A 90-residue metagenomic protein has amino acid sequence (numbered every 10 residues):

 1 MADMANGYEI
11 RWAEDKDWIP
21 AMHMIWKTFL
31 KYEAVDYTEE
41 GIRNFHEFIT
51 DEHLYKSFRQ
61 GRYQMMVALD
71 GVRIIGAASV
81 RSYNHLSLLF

Functional and structural regions predicted by a protein language model:
M1-I19: Conserved N-terminal entry element of GNAT/NAT acetyltransferase domains
A2, Y55-F58, A77-A78: Short secondary-structure boundary/capping segments
A21, I25: Hydrophobic "lid"/C-terminal helical patch of Rossmann-like NAD(P)-dependent dehydrogenase/epimerase domains
W26-H53: Conserved GNAT-fold acetyl-CoA-binding loop/helix
I49-M66: A short helix-loop-beta-strand connector motif used in the catalytic cores of GNAT acetyltransferases and, in some
R62-R81: Conserved beta-hairpin
S82-F90: Conserved acetyl-CoA binding element of GNAT-fold acetyltransferases
